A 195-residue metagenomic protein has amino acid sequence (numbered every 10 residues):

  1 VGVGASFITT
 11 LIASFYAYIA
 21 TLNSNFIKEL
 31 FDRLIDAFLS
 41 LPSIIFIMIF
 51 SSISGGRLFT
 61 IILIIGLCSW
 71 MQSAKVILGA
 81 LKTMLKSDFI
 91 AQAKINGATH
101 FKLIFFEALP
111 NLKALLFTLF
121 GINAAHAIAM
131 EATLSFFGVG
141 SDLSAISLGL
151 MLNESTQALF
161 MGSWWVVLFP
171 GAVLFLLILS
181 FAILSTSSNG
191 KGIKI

Functional and structural regions predicted by a protein language model:
V1-A20, F46, F50, F105 (+7 more regions): Hydrophobic alpha-helical transmembrane segments of multipass integral membrane proteins, especially permease/channel
G4, S24-I27, K82-K86, A91-T118: Amphipathic cytosolic juxtamembrane alpha-helices at the membrane-cytosol interface of multi-pass membrane transporters
T9, A13, A17, T21-S24 (+3 more regions): A short glycine-centered flexible hinge/capping loop motif at secondary-structure junctions
L11-A74, G79-T83: Generic hydrophobic transmembrane alpha-helix motif, especially the helices
Y18, I47-S52, I61, I65 (+4 more regions): Transmembrane alpha-helix boundary and packing residues in multipass membrane permease domains and related
F26-L34, F38, A108, L148-M151 (+2 more regions): Hydrophobic alpha-helical segments of integral membrane proteins, encompassing both true transmembrane helices
S51-G55, A80-L81, M130-L174: Glycine-rich helix-loop "coupling/hinge" segments at transmembrane-helix boundaries in multipass transporters
L58, L67-C68, A114, F120-I122 (+1 more regions): C-terminal transmembrane helix and the adjacent membrane-cytosol boundary/short C-terminal tail of inner/organellar
